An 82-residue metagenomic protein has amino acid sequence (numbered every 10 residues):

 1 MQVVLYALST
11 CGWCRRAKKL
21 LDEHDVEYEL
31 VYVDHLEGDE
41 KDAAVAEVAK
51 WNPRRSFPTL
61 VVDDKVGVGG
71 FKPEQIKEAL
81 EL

Functional and structural regions predicted by a protein language model:
M1-Y28: Local sequence-structure signature of Cys/Sec-based thiol-disulfide redox active-site neighborhoods
R15-K18, K41-D42, P73: Conserved strand-to-helix beginnings and helix N-cap segments that scaffold or border functional pockets
Y28-L30, G67: Conserved beta-strand scaffold positions in the cores of enzyme catalytic domains, especially in NTP/NDP-utilizing
V33-R54, E81-L82: Thioredoxin-like thiol-disulfide oxidoreductase module
P58-G67: A short, hydrophobic beta-strand/beta-hairpin element that forms part of a small beta-sheet core
G70: Catalytic Cys-His active-site segments of thiol-dependent hydrolases/isopeptidases
E74-L82: Thiol-/selenol-based redox modules, centered on thioredoxin-like and closely related oxidoreductase domains
